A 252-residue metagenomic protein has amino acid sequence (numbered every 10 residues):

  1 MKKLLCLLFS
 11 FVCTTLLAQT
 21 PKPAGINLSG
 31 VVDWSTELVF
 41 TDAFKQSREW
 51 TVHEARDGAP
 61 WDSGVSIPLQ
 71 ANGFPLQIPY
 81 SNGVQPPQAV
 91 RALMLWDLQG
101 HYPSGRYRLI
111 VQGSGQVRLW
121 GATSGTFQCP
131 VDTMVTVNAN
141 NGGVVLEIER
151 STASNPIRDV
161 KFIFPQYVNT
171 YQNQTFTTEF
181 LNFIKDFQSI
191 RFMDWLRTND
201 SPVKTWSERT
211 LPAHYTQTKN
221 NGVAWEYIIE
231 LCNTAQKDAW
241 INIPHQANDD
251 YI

Functional and structural regions predicted by a protein language model:
L4-C13: Sec-dependent N-terminal signal peptides
T14-A18: Sec/Tat signal peptide C-region and signal peptidase I cleavage site
Q19-I252: Non-catalytic accessory regions flanking glycosidase/transglycosidase catalytic cores in CAZymes
